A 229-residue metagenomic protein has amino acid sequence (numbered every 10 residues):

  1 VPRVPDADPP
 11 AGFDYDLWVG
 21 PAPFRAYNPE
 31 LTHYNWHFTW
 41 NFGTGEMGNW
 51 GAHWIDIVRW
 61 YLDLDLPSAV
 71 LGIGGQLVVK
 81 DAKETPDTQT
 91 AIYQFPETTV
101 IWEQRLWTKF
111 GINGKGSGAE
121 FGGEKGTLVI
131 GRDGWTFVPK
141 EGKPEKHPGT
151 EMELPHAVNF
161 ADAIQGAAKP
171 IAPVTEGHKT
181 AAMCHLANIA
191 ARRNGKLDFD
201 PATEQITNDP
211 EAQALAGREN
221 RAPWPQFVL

Functional and structural regions predicted by a protein language model:
V1-L229: Contiguous beta-strand/loop segments that form the cofactor/metal-binding neighborhood of enzyme cores
